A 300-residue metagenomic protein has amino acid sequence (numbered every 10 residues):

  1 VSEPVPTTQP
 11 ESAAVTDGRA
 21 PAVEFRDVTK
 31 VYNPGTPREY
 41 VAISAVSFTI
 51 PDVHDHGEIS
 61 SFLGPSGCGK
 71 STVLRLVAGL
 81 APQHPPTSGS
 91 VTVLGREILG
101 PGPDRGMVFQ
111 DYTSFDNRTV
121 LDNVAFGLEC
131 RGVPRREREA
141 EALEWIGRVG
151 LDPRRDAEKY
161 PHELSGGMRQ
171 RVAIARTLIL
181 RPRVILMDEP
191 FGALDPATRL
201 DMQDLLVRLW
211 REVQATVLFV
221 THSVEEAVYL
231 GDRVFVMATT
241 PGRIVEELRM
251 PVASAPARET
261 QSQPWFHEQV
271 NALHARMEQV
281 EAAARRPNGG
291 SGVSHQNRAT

Functional and structural regions predicted by a protein language model:
A78: Helix-to-loop junction immediately C-terminal to a conserved catalytic motif
P86-G100, E141: Conserved ABC transporter NBD signature motif
L121-E129, E139, L143, R249: Short helical segment in ABC ATPase nucleotide-binding domains corresponding to the A-loop/adjacent helical element
R136-R155, R208: Conserved ABC ATPase "signature" region
Y160-L164, M168: Conserved ABC ATPase signature
I179-R183: A short, proline-enriched helix->beta-strand linker immediately N-terminal to the Walker B motif in ABC-type P-loop
I185-D188: Catalytic Walker B motif of ABC-type/P-loop ATPase nucleotide-binding domains
